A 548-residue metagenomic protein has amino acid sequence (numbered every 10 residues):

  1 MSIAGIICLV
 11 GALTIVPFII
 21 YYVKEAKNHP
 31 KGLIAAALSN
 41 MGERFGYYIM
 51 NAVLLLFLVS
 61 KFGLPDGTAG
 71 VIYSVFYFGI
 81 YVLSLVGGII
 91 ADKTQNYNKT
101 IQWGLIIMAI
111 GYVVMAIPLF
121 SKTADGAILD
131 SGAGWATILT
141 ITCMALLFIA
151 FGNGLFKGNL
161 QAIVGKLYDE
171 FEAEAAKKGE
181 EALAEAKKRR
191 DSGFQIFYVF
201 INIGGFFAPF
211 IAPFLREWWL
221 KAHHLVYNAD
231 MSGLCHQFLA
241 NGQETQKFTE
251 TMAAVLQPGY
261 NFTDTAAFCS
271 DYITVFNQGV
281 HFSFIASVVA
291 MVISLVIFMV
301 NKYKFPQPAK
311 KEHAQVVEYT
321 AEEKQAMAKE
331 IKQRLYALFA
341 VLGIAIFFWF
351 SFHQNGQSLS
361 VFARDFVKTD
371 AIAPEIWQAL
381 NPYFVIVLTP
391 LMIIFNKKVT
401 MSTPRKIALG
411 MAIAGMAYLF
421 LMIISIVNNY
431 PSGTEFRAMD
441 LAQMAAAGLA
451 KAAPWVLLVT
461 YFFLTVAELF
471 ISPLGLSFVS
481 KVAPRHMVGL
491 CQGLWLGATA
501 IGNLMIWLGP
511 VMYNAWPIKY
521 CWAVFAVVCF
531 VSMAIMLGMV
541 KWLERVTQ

Functional and structural regions predicted by a protein language model:
M1-L33, D169-E174, E180-K187, D191 (+5 more regions): Intracellular loop-helix junctions on the cytosolic face of multi-pass helical membrane proteins
K27-Y77, A340, W349-F362: Helix-loop boundary and gating motifs at the non-cytosolic
A52, V82-V86, I117, I203-W218 (+2 more regions): A gly/Pro-rich, aromatic-decorated transmembrane alpha-helix motif that marks the paired, flexible gating helices
L64-F78, R189-Q195, L359-V361, D365-V387 (+4 more regions): Loop-to-transmembrane helix entry
V71-D92, F206-A208, A379-I394: Central cavity-lining transmembrane alpha-helices of secondary-active solute carriers, predominantly the Major
K93-M108, K397-A412: Cytoplasmic membrane-interface "Motif A"-like loop-to-helix N-cap segments of 12-TM Major Facilitator Superfamily
I106-A136, A412-L449: C-terminal ends and interior cores of transmembrane alpha-helices in multi-pass membrane transporters/permeases
L155-A176, L469-A483: Intracellular juxtamembrane helix-capping segments at the cytosolic ends of symmetry-related transmembrane helices
